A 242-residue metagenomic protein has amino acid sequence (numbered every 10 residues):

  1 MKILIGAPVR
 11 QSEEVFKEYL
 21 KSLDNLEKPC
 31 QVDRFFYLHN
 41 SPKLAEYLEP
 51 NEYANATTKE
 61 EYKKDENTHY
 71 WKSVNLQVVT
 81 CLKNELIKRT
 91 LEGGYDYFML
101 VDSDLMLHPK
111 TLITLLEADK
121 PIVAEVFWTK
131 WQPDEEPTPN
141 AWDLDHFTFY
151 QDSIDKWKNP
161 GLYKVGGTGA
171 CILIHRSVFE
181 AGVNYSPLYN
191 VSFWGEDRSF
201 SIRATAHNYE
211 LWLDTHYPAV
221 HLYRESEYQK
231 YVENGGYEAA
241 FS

Functional and structural regions predicted by a protein language model:
K2-A7, L23, D33-Y37: Hydrophobic targeting segments
A7-K21, N40-S41: Active-site beta-to-alpha loop of glycosyltransferases that engages the nucleotide-sugar donor
S12-E13, L26-P29, F36-P50, T57-E60 (+1 more regions): A conserved acidic beta->alpha catalytic loop
E18-V32: Short, acidic, metal-binding catalytic loop of nucleotide-sugar glycosyltransferases
L44-Y95: Active-site-proximal specificity loops/subdomain of glycosyltransferases
I87, H108-L188: Conserved catalytic core of nucleotide-sugar-dependent glycosyltransferases
G94-M106: Short beta-strand-to-loop acidic/aromatic patch adjacent to the donor-nucleotide binding site
G166-T168, R176-S177, A181-S242: C-terminal catalytic/acceptor-binding lobe
